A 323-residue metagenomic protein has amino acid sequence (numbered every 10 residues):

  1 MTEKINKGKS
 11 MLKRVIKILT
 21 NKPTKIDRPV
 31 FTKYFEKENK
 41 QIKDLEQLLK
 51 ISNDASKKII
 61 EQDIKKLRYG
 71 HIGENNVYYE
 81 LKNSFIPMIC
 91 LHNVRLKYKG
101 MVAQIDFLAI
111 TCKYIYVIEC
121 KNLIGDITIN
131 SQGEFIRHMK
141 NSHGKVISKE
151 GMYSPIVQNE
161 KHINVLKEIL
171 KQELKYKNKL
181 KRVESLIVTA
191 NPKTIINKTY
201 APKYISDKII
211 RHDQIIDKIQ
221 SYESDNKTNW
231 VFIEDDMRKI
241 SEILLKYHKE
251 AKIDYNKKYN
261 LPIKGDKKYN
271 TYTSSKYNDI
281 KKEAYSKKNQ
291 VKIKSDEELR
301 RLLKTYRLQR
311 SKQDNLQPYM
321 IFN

Functional and structural regions predicted by a protein language model:
M1-A103, Y114, K140-K292, Q309: Surface-exposed interaction regions that form or flank ligand-binding interfaces
L67, M88-I89, L123, F135-R137 (+3 more regions): Broad hydrophobic/π-residue packing in well-ordered secondary structure
L91-N93, I124-D126, L186, Q317-Y319: Generic secondary-structure boundary/loop-capping signal
M101, I127, H138, I205 (+1 more regions): Solvent-exposed, non-transmembrane amphipathic alpha-helical segments
D106: Phosphate-centric recognition/catalysis
A109-H138: Active-site beta-strand-loop-beta-strand hairpin of nuclease catalytic cores that positions key catalytic residues
L123, N178-K179, N323: Sparse recognition of residues in long alpha-helices and their boundaries
Y277-N323: Non-catalytic terminal extensions of ATP-dependent helicases
